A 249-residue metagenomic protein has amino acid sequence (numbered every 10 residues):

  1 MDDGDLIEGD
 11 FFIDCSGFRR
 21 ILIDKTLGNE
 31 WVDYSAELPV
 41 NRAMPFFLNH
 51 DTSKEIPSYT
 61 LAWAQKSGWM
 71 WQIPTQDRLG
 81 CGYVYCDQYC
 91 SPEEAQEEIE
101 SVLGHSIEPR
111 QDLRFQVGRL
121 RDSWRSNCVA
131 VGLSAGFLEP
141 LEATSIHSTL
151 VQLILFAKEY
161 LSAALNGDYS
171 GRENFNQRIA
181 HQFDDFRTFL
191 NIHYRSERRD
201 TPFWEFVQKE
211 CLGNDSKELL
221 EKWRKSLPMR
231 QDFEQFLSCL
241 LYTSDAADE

Functional and structural regions predicted by a protein language model:
M1-G68, P74-C81, C86-A95: Predominantly flavin-linked oxidoreductase catalytic cores and closely associated redox partners
I13, M44, Q111, V129-V131: Hydrophobic/aromatic beta-strand patches that form the interior of the parallel beta-sheet core in alpha/beta enzyme
Q65-Q116, G136-S148, E159-L165: Conserved FAD/dinucleotide-binding core of flavoprotein oxidoreductases
R125-P140: Short FAD-binding loop at a beta-strand-to-alpha-helix junction that anchors the flavin cofactor in diverse
K158-F203: Active-site-proximal substrate-binding core of FAD-dependent oxidoreductases
T188-M229: C-terminal structural cap/anchor segments
S226-L240: A conserved mid-domain beta-alpha-beta active-site/ligand-binding segment of alpha/beta enzyme cores
Y242-E249: Conserved small/polar residues in nucleotide/adenosyl-binding loops
